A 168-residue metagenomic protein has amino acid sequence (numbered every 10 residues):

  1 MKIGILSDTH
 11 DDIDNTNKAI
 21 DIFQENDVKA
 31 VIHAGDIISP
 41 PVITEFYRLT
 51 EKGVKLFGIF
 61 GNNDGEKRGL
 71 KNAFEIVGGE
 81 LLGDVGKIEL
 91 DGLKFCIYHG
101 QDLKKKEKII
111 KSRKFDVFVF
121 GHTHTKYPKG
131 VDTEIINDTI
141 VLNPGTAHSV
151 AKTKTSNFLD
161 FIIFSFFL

Functional and structural regions predicted by a protein language model:
K2-E89: Core catalytic region of metal-dependent phosphoesterases/phosphodiesterases, especially metallo-beta-lactamase-like
K2-H10, G92-Q101, T139-G145: Active-site-proximal beta-strand elements of phosphoester/diester hydrolases
H10, N26, H33, H99 (+2 more regions): Histidine (H) residue identity feature
A30, F95, D116-V117: Short, Asp-centered acidic motifs that coordinate Mg2+ and/or phosphate in catalytic or ligand-binding sites
H33, E89-L90, I135, I163: Generic beta-strand structural signal
K55-F57, Q101-I162, F166-L168: Conserved beta-sheet core of the metallophosphoesterase superfamily
D64-R113, H148-A151: Active-site-proximal segments of metal-dependent phosphoesterases and phosphodiesterases across multiple
